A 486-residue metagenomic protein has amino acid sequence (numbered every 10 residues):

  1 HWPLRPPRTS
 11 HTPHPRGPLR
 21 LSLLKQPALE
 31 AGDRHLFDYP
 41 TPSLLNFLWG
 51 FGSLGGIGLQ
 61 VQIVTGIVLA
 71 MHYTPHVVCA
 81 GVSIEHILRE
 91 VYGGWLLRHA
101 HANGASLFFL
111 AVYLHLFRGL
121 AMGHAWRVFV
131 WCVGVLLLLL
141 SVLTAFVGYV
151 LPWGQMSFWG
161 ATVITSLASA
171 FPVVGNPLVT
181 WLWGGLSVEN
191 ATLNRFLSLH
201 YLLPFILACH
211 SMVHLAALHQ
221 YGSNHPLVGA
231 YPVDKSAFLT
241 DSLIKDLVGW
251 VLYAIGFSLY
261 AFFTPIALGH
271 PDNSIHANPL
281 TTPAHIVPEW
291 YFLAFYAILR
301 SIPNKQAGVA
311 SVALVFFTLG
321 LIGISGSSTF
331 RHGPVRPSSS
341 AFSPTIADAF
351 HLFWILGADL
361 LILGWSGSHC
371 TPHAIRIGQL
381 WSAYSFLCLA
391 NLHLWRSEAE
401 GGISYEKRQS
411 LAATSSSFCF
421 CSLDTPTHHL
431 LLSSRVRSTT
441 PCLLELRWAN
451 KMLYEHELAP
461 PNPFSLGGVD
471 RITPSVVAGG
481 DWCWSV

Functional and structural regions predicted by a protein language model:
H1-V486: Membrane-embedded and interfacial regions of multi-pass energy-transducing membrane proteins
